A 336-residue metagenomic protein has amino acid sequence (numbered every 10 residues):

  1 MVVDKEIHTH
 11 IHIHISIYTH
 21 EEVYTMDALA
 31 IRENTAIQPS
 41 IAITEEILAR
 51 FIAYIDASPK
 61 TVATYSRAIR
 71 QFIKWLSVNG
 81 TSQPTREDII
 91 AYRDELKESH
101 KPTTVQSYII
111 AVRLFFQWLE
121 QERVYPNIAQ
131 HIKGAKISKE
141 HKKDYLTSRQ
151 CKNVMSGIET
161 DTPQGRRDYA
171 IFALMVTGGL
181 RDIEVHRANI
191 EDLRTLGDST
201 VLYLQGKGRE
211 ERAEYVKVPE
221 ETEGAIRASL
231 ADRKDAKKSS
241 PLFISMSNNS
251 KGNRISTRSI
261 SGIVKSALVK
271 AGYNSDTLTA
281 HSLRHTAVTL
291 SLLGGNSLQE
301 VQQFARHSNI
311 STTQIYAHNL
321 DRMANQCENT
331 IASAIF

Functional and structural regions predicted by a protein language model:
V2-D4, H8, H14-F336: Conserved catalytic core of the tyrosine transesterase superfamily
